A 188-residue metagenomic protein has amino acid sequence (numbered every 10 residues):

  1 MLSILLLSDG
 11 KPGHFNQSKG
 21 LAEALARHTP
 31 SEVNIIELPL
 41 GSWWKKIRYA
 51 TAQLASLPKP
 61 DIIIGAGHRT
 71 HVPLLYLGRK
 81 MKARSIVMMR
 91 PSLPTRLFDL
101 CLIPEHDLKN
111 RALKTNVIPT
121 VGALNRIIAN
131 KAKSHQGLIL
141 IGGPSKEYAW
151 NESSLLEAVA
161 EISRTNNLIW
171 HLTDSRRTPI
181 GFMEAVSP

Functional and structural regions predicted by a protein language model:
M1-Q53, P58: N-terminal pre-catalytic "stem/leader" segment of glycosyltransferase-like enzymes
S3, D61-I62, R84, L100: Structural motif
S18, A26, V72-I86: Glycosyltransferases and closely related glycan-assembly transferases that use nucleotide-activated donors
S56-G67: Short N-terminal targeting/anchoring amphipathic segment
I64-A66, S85-R90, P104: Short beta-strand elements of ligand-binding domains
M81-R84, F98, N167-L168: A short helix->loop->beta-strand "cap" motif at the edges of active sites that frequently abuts
R96-E152, S175-R176: A nucleotide-sugar donor-handling region in carbohydrate enzymes
N166-P188: Catalytic donor nucleotide-activated moiety binding site of glycosyltransferases and closely related
